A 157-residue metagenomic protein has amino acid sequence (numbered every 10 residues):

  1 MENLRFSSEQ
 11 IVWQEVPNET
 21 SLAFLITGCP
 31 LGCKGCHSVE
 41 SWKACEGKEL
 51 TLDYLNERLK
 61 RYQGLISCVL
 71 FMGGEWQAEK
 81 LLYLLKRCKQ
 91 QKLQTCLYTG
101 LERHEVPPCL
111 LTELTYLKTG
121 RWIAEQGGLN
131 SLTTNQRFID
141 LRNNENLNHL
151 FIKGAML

Functional and structural regions predicted by a protein language model:
M1-L25, S38-A44, L157: N-terminal [4Fe-4S]-dependent radical SAM core
L25-G32: Short pre-active-site segment immediately N-terminal to redox-active cysteine/selenocysteine motifs in thiol-based
C33-S41, Q63-I66: Short, basic/glycine-rich phosphate-binding loops at helix/coil junctions that contact nucleotide phosphates
S41, G74, R121-W122: Flexible loop residues that form catalytic and substrate-binding hotspots at small-molecule/glycan-binding clefts
K43-N56, W76-L111, Y116: Canonical radical SAM enzyme core domain
E57-Q77: Short Fe-S-cluster ligation motifs
E75-K89, G127-L157: P-loop/Walker A phosphate-binding loop and immediately adjacent motor/lid segment at beta-alpha junctions
T115-I123: Non-cysteine beta-strand/loop elements that form the S-adenosyl-L-methionine
